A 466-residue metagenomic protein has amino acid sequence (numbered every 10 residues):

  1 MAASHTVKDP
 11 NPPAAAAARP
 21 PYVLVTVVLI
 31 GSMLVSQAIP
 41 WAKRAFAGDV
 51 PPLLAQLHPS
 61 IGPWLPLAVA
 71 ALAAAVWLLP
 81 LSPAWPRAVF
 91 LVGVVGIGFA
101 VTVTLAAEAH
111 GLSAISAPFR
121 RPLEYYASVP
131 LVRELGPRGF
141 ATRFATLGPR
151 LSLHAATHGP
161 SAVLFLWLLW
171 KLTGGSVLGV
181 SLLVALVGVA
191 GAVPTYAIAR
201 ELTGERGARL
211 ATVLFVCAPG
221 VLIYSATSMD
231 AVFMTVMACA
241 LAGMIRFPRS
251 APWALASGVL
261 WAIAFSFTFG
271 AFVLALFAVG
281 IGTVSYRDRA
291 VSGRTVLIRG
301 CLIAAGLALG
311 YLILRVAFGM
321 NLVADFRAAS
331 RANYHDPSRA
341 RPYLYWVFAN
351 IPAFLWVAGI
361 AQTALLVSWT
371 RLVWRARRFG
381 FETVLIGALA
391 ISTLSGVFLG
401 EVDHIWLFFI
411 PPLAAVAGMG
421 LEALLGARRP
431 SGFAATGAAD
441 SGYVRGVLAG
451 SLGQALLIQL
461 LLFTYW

Functional and structural regions predicted by a protein language model:
M1-I30, A47-R120, R299-A304: Start-transfer (signal-anchor) and selected internal transmembrane alpha helices of multi-pass inner/ER membrane
A3, L241-L255, V273-A305, R375-A376: Perimembrane helix-loop-helix junctions
G31-A47, G280-D288, S292-S368: Membrane-lumen/periplasm interface segments of specific transmembrane helices in polyprenyl phosphate-linked
A73-L79, L178-L202: Transmembrane-helix motifs of polytopic, lipid-linked glycan transferases
A74-W77, A353-E382, I386-T393, A415: Hydrophobic, aromatic-rich transmembrane alpha-helices and their immediate juxtamembrane boundary segments
G220, Y224-F233: Short acidic/glycine- and proline-prone juxtamembrane loop motifs at membrane-interface regions of multi-pass membrane
G220-I223, P252-G280, A308: Membrane-interface alpha helices of multi-pass inner-membrane proteins
R289-I298, L366-I386, A427-G437: Membrane-interface helix-loop-helix junctions at transmembrane boundaries of multi-pass membrane enzymes, predominantly
